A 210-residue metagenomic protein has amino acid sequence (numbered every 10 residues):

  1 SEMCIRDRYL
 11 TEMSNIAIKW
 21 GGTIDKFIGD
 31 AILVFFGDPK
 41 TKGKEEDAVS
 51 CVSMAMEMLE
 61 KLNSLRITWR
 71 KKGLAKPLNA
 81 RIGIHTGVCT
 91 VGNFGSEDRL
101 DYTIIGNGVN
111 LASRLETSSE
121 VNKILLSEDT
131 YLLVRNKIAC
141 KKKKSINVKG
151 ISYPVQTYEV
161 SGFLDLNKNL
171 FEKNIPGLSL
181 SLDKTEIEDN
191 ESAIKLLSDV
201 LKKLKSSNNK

Functional and structural regions predicted by a protein language model:
S1, A17, F36-K42, T90-G95: Active-site loop/short helix in cyclic nucleotide turnover domains
M3-I5: Short, small-residue-biased leader/transition segments that mark boundaries at the very start of proteins
D7-G22, D38-I82, T86, N107-V109 (+1 more regions): Alpha-helical scaffold within the catalytic cores of cyclic-nucleotide enzymes
I24-K26: A short pre-motif secondary-structure segment
I28, H85-G87, L126-S127: A secondary-structure boundary/capping signal
G29-L33: Short beta-strand/turn "edge" motifs
N79, V121-K210: Intrinsically disordered, glycine/charged-rich C-terminal tails and inter-domain linkers that flank nucleotidyl cyclase
